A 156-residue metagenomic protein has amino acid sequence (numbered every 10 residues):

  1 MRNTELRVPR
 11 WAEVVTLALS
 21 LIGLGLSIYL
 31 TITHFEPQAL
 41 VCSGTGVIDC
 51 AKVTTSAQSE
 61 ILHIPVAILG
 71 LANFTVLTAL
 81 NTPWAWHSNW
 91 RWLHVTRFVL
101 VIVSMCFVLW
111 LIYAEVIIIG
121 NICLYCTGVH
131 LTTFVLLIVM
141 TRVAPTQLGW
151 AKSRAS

Functional and structural regions predicted by a protein language model:
M1-S156: Membrane-interfacial helix-loop segments of redox and metal-homeostasis proteins, especially TM-loop-TM junctions
